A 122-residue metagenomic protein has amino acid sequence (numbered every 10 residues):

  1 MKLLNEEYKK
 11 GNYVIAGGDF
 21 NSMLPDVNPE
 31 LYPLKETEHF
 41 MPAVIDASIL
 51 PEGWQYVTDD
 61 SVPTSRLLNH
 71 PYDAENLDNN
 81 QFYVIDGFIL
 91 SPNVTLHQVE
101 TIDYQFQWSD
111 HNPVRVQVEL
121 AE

Functional and structural regions predicted by a protein language model:
M1-P92: Metal-dependent phosphoesterases centered on the DNase I-like endonuclease/exonuclease/phosphatase
I15-G17, H111-E122: Surface polyanion/phosphate-binding segment centered on an Asp-His-Pro turn
E30-Y32, E36, Y104-Q105, N112-R115: Generic preference for flexible, low-structure residues
D78, F106-W108: Acidic-and-aromatic substrate-binding clefts and catalytic sites of carbohydrate-active enzymes
Y83-G87, D110-R115: Short hydrophobic/aromatic beta-strand or adjacent loop that forms the aromatic wall/cage of a ligand/substrate-binding
P92-V94, A121: Solvent-exposed coil/turn segments that connect beta secondary-structure elements in extracytoplasmic/periplasmic
V94-Q105: Low-complexity, intrinsically disordered Gly/Pro/Thr-rich segments
